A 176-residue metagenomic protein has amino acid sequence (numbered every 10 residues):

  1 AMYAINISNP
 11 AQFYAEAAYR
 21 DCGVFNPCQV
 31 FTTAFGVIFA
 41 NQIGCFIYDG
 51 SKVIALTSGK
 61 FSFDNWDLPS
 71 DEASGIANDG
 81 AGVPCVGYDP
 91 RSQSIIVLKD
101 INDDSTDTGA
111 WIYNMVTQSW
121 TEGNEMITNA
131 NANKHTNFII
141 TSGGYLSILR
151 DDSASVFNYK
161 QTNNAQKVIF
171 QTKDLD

Functional and structural regions predicted by a protein language model:
A1-Y19: Surface-exposed extracellular loop regions of Gram-negative outer-membrane beta-barrel proteins
D21-G36, Q42-D176: Beta-sheet repeat architectures centered on beta-propellers
